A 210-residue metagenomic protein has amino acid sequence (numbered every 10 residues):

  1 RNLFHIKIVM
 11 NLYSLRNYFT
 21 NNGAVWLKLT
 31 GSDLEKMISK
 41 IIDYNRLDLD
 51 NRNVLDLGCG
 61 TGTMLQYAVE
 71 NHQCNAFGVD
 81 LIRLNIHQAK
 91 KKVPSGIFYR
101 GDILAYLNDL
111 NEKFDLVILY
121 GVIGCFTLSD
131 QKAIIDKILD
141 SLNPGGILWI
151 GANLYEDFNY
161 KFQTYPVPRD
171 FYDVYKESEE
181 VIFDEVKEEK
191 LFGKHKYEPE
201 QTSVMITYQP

Functional and structural regions predicted by a protein language model:
L3-L49, T61-G96, R100-N108, F126-A133 (+1 more regions): Class I (Rossmann-like) S-adenosyl-L-methionine-dependent methyltransferase catalytic domain, capturing the SAM-binding
R52-G58: Conserved class I S-adenosyl-L-methionine
I118: A conserved beta-strand element that flanks and buttresses the S-adenosyl-L-methionine
G121-V122: Short catalytic micro-motifs in class I SAM-dependent methyltransferases
K132-P144: A short glycine-rich, Lys/Arg-flanked "PGG" loop and its adjoining helix->strand segment in the class I
